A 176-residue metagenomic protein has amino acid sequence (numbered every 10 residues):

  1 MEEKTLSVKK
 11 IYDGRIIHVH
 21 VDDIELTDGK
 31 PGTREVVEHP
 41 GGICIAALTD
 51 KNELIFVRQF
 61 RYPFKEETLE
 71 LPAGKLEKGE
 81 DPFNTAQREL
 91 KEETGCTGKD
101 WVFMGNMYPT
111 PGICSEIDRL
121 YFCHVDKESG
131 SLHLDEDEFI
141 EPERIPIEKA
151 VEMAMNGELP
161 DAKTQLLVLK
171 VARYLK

Functional and structural regions predicted by a protein language model:
M1-K9: A short, amphipathic edge element
K9-C44, T49-D50: Acidic, metal-coordinating catalytic segment for phosphate/diphosphate chemistry, firing primarily on the Nudix
G14, P63, P111-I113: Short glycine/serine/proline-enriched coil/turn segments at secondary-structure junctions
H18, E70, R144: Short aromatic/basic micro-patch
G32, G41-C44, T49, K75-A162: Unchanged
G42-E66, E70: A glycine-rich, hydrophobic loop/mini-helix early in the fold
R173-K176: Generic C-terminal helix-cap and adjacent flexible tail
